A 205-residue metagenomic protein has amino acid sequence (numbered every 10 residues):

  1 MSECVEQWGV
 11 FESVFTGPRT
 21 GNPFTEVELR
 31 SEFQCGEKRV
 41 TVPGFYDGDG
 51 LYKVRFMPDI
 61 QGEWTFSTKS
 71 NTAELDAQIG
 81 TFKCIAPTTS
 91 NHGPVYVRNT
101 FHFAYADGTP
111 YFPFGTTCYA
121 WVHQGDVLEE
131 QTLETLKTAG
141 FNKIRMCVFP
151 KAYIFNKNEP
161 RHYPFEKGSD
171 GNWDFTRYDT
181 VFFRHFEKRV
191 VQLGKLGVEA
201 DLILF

Functional and structural regions predicted by a protein language model:
M1-S2: Short, compositionally biased P/S/T/A/G/V-rich stretches that sit at domain boundaries
V5-V10: Solvent-exposed, conformationally flexible loop/turn segments
F11, G80, F114: A broad, low-specificity signal marking well-ordered, structured residues that form hydrophobic/aromatic
S13-G21: Short amphipathic, basic-aromatic surface patches that mediate peripheral association with negatively charged
G21-N22, V127: Residue-level detector of secondary-structure boundary/capping sites
P23-V27: Short coil-to-beta strand junction motifs in C2/discoidin
E32, K38-H102, D107: Extended acidic/polar, glycine-enriched regions that form or flank non-catalytic beta-rich accessory modules
T89-F205: Active-site mouth of glycoside hydrolases
